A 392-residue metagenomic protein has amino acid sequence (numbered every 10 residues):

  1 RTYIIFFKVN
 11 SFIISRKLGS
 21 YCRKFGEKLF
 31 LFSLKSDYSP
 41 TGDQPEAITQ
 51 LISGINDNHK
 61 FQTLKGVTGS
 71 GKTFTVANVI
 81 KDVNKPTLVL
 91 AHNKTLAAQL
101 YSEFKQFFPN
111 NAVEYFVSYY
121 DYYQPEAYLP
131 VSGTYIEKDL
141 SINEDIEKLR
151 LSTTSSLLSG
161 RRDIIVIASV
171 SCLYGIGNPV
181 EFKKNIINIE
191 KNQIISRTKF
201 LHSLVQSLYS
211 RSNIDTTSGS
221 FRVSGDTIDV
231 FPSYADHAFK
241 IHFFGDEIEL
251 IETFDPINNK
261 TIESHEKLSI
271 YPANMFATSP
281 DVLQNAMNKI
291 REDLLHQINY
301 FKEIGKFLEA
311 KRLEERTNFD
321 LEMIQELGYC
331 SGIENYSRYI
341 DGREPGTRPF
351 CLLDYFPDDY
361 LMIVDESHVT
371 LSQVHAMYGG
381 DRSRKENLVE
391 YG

Functional and structural regions predicted by a protein language model:
I5-F7, Y234: N-terminal, intrinsically disordered, basic low-complexity segments enriched in Arg/Pro/Ser/Thr
K28-G392: ASCE RecA-like P-loop NTPase motor cores that couple ATP hydrolysis to mechanical translocation on nucleic acids
